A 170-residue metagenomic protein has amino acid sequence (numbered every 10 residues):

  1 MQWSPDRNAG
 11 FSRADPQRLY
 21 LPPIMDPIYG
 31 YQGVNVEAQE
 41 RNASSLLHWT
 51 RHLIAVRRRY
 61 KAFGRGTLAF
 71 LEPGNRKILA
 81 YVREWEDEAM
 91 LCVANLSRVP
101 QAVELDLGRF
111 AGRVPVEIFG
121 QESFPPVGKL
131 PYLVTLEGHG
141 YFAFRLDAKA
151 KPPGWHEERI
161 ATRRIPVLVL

Functional and structural regions predicted by a protein language model:
M1-M90, L96-V103, H156-R159: Loop/helix patches that line or flank the sugar-binding groove of alpha-linked glycan CAZymes
L46, G74, R98, G108 (+2 more regions): Active-site-proximal structural scaffolding
R59, Q121, A148-P152: Short, well-ordered loop/turn and helix-capping segments at boundaries between secondary-structure elements and domains
I78-A80, M90-A94, Y141-D147, V167-V169: Ordered hydrophobic segments in well-structured contexts
V99-F119: Beta-strand-rich binding/interaction modules
F119-V127: Short, structured beta-strand/loop micro-motifs enriched in basic residues and often containing a Trp
G128-H156: C-terminal beta-strand-rich structural cap/linker in extracellular carbohydrate-active enzymes
R159-L170: Conserved NTP-binding catalytic cores of kinases and kinase-like/nucleotidyltransferase enzymes across multiple kinase
